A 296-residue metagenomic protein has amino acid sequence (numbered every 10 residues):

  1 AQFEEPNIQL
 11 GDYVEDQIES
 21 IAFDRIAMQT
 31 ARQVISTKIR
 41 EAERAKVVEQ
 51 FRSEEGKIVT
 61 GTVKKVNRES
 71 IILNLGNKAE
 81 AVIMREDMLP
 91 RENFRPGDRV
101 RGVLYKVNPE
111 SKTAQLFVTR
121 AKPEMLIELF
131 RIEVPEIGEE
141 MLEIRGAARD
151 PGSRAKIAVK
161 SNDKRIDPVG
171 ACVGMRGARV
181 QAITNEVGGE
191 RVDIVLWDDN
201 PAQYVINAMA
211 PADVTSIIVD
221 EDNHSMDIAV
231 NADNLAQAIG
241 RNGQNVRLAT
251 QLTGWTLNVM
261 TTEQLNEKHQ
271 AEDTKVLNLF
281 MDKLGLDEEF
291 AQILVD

Functional and structural regions predicted by a protein language model:
A1-D296: RNA-contacting regions in translation and RNA-metabolism proteins, encompassing KH/S1 modules where present
